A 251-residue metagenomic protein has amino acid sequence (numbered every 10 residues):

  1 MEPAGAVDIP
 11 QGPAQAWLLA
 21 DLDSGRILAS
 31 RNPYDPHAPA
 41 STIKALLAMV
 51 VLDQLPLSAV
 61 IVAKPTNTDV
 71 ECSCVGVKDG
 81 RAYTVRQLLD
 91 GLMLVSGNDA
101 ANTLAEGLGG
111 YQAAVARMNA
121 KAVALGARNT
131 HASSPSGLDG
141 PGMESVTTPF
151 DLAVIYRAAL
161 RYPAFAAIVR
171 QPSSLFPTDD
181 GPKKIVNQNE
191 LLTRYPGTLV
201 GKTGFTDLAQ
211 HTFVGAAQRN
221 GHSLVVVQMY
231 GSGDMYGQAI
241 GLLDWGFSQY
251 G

Functional and structural regions predicted by a protein language model:
M1-F150, V154, L160-P163: Active-site-adjacent loops and short helices of periplasmic peptidoglycan-processing enzymes
E2-A14, G110-G251: Penicillin-recognizing serine hydrolase domain
